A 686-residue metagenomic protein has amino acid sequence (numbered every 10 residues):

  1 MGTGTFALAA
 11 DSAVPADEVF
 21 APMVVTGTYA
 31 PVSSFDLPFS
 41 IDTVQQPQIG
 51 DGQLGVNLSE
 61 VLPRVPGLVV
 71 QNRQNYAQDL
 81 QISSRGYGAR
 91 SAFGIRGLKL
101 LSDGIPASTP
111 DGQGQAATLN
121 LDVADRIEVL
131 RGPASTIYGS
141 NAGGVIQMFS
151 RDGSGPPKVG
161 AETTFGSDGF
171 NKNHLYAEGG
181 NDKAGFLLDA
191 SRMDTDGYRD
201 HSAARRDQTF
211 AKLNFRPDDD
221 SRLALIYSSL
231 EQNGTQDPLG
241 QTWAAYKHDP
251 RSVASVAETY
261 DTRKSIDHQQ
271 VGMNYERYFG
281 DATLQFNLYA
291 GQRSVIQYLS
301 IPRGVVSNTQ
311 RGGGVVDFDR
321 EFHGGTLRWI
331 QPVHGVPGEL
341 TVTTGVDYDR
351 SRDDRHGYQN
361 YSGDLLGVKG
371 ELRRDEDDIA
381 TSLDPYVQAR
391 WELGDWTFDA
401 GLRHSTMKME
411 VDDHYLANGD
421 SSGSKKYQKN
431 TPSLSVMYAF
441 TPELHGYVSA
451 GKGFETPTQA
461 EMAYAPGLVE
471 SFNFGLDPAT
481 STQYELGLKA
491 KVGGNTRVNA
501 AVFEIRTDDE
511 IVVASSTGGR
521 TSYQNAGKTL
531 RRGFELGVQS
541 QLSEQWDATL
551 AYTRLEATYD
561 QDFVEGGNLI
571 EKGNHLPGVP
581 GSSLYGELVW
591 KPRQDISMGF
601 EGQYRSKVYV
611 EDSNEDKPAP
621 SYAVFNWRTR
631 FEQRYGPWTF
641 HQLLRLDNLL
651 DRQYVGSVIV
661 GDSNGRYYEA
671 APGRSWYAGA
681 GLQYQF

Functional and structural regions predicted by a protein language model:
A9, G104, R216-P217, S228 (+4 more regions): Conserved C-terminal beta-signal and adjacent last beta-strands/turns of outer-membrane beta-barrel proteins
A89, G97-L98, G104-R131, G475: Short acidic/polar hinge/loop motifs at secondary-structure boundaries that mediate gating or recognition
T109, T118-E162: A beta-strand signature from Gram-negative outer-membrane beta-barrel systems, especially the internal plug domain
K158, F165-D194, R199-D237, R263-N274 (+4 more regions): Transmembrane beta-barrel wall of Gram-negative outer-membrane proteins
R222-L223, S228, S265-L416, V492 (+4 more regions): Face-selective signature of the C-terminal outer-membrane beta-barrel domain
N233-K247, R352-Q359, L365, K408-D413 (+8 more regions): Surface-exposed extracellular loop regions of Gram-negative outer-membrane beta-barrel proteins, predominantly
N274-F279, T283-I301, A439, H445-G451 (+2 more regions): Membrane-embedded beta-barrel scaffold of Gram-negative outer-membrane proteins
R328-P332, V336, V342, E392 (+4 more regions): Gram-negative outer-membrane beta-barrel transporters
